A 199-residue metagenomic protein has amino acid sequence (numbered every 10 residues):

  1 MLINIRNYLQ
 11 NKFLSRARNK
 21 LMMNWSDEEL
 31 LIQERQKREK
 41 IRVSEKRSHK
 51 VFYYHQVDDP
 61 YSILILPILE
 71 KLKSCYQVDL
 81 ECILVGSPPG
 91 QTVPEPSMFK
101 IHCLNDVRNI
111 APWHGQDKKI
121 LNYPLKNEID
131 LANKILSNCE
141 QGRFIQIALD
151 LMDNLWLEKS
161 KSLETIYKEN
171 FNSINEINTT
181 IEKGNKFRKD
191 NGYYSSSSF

Functional and structural regions predicted by a protein language model:
L2-L9, R16-I32, K50, I65-S74 (+1 more regions): C-terminal cap of thioredoxin/glutaredoxin-like
N11-R16, I41-S44, S97: A broad, low-specificity signal for short, low-complexity segments enriched in glycine/proline and polar/charged
N24, R42-E45, Y76, L80: N-proximal short alpha-helices
Q33-V43: A short, compositionally biased domain-edge/stem linker segment
I41-K71: Local sequence-structure signature of Cys/Sec-based thiol-disulfide redox active-site neighborhoods
S48-F52, G86-G90, N178: Generic signal for short, ordered secondary-structure residues within or immediately flanking folded domains
Y53-H55, Q91-V93, E169-F171: A short, structure-level motif marking secondary-structure boundaries and short turns
V57, L64-L155: Structural alpha/beta surface segment adjacent to cysteine/selenocysteine redox centers across thiol/disulfide enzymes
